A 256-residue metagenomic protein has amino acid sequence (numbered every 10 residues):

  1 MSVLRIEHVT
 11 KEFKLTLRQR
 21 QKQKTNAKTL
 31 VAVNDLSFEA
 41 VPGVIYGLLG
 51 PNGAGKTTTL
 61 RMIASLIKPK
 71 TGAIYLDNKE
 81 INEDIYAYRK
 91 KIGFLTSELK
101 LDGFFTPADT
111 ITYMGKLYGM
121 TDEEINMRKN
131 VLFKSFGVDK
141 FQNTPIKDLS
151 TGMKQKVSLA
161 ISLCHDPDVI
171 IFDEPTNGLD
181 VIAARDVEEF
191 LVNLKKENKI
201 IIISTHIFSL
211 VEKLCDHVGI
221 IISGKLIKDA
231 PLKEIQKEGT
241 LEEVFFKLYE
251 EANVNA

Functional and structural regions predicted by a protein language model:
G72-E83, A87-Y88: Conserved ABC transporter NBD signature motif
T112, K116, E123-F141: Conserved ABC ATPase "signature" region
P145-L149: Conserved ABC ATPase signature
I170-E174: Catalytic Walker B motif of ABC-type/P-loop ATPase nucleotide-binding domains
R185-E197: Helical segment within the ABC ATPase nucleotide-binding domain
D229-A230: ABC ATPase "signature
